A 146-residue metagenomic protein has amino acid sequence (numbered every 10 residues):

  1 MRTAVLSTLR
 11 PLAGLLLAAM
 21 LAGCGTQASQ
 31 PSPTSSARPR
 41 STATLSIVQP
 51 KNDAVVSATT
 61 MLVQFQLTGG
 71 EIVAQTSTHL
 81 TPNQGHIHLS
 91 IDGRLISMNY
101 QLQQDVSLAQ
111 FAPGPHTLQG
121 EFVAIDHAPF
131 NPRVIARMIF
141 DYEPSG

Functional and structural regions predicted by a protein language model:
R2-A13: Bacterial N-terminal signal peptides that target proteins for export
M20-G23: C-terminal motif of bacterial Sec signal peptides marking the signal peptidase cleavage site
G25-Q27: Bacterial signal peptide processing site
S29-A58, G146: Short, compositionally biased P/S/T/A/G/V-rich stretches that sit at domain boundaries
Q66-T78: Short amphipathic, basic-aromatic surface patches that mediate peripheral association with negatively charged
A109-P115: Surface-exposed, short loops/turns at beta-strand junctions within beta-sandwich domains
V123-R133: Short acidic/polar inter-strand loop motif in beta-rich domains
